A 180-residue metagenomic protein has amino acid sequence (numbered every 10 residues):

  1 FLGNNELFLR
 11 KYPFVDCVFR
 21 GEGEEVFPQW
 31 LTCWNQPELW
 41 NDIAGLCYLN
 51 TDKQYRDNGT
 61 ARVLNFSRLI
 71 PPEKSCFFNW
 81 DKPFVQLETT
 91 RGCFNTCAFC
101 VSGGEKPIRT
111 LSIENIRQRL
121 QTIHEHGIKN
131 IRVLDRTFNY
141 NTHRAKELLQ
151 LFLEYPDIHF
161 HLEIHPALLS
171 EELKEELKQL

Functional and structural regions predicted by a protein language model:
F1-G59: Glycine-rich beta-alpha loop elements in corrinoid/cobalamin-binding modules across cobalamin-dependent enzymes
R20-F27, R62, I113-I116, A145: A structural signal for well-ordered alpha-helical scaffolds and beta->alpha junctions
N50, R62, F77: A conserved amphipathic helix/loop scaffold that creates a polar/acidic microenvironment used either to coordinate
T60-F66: A short, sequence-level motif marking secondary-structure junctions
S67-L180: Radical SAM [4Fe-4S] cluster-binding motif and immediate context
